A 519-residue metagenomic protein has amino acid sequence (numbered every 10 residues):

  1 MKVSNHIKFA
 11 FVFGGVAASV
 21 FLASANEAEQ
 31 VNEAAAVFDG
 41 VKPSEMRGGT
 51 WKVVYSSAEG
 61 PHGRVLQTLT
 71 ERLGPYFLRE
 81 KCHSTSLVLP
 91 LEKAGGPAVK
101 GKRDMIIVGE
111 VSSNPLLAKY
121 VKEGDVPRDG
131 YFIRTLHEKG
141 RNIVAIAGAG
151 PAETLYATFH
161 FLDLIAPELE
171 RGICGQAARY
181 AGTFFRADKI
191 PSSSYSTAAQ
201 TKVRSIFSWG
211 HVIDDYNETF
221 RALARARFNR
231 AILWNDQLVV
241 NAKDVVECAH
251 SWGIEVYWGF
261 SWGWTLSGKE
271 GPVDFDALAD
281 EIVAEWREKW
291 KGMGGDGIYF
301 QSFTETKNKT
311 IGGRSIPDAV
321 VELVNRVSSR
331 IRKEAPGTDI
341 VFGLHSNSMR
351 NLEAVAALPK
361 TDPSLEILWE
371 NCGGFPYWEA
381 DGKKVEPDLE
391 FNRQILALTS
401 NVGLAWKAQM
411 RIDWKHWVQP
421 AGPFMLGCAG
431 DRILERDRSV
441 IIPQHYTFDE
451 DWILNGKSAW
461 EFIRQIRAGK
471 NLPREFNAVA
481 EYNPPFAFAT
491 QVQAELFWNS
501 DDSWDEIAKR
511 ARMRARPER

Functional and structural regions predicted by a protein language model:
K2-F11: Bacterial N-terminal signal peptides that target proteins for export
A10-V20: Bacterial N-terminal signal peptides
A25-R225, E305: Solvent-exposed alpha-helical segments and adjacent loops that form catalytic or protein-interaction surfaces
V54-G63, I107-S113, A147-A149, F207-V212 (+7 more regions): Structural motif
P61-L66, P115-A118, T154, V239-A242 (+5 more regions): Extracytoplasmic/secreted cell-surface and envelope-processing proteins
R179-S192, A198-I206, F220, A226-G268 (+3 more regions): Glycine-rich, aromatic-flanked loop segments that form ligand/cofactor-binding clefts across common enzyme folds
S192-S196, N241, D280, R314-R519: Substrate-binding groove of N-acetylhexosamine-processing glycoside hydrolases
S205, H211-G343, L352-V355: Substrate-binding cleft of carbohydrate-active enzyme catalytic domains
